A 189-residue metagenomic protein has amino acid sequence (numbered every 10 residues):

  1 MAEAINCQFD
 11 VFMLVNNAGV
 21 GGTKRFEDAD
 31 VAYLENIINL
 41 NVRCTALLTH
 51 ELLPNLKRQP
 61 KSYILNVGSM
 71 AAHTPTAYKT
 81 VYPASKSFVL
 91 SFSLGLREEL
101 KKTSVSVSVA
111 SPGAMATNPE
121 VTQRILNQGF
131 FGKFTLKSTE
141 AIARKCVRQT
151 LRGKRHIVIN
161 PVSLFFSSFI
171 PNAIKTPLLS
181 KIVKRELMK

Functional and structural regions predicted by a protein language model:
C7-F9, E51-P60: A short helix-coil junction within the Rossmann-fold of NAD(P)-dependent oxidoreductases
N17-G22: Conserved NAD(P)H cofactor-binding loop of Rossmann-fold oxidoreductase domains
R25-F26, Y33-N36: Substrate-binding pocket helix/loop in short-chain dehydrogenase/reductase
E27, T76-T80: Active-site loop immediately N-terminal to the catalytic Tyr-X3-Lys motif of short-chain dehydrogenase/reductase
T49, S85: Active-site helix of classical SDR
S69: Residue(s) in the substrate-gating loop at a strand-loop-helix junction that position the organic substrate next
R97-V162: SDR active-site lid
